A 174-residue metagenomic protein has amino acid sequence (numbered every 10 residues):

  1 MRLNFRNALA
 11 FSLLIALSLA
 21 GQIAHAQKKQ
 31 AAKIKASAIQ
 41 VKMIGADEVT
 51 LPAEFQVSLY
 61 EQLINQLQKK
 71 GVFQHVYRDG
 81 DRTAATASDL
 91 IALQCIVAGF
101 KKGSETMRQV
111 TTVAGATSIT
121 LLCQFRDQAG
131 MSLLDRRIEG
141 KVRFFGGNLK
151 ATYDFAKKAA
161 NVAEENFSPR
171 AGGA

Functional and structural regions predicted by a protein language model:
M1-S12: Bacterial N-terminal signal peptides that target proteins for export
A10-A20: Bacterial N-terminal signal peptides
G21-V72, D135-E139, E164-A174: A structural "domain/chain start" motif
K28-K29, G80-S132, R143-G146: Surface-exposed short loop/turn segments
G45-E54, V110, R143-K150: Second-shell loop/turn segments in exported
G71-R82, M107, G173-A174: Surface-exposed patches in mature extracellular/periplasmic domains of secreted proteins
H75, K102-E105, E165: Hydrophobic alpha-helical membrane segments
A116, R126-G173: Short secondary-structure boundary motifs at beta->alpha junctions and helix caps
